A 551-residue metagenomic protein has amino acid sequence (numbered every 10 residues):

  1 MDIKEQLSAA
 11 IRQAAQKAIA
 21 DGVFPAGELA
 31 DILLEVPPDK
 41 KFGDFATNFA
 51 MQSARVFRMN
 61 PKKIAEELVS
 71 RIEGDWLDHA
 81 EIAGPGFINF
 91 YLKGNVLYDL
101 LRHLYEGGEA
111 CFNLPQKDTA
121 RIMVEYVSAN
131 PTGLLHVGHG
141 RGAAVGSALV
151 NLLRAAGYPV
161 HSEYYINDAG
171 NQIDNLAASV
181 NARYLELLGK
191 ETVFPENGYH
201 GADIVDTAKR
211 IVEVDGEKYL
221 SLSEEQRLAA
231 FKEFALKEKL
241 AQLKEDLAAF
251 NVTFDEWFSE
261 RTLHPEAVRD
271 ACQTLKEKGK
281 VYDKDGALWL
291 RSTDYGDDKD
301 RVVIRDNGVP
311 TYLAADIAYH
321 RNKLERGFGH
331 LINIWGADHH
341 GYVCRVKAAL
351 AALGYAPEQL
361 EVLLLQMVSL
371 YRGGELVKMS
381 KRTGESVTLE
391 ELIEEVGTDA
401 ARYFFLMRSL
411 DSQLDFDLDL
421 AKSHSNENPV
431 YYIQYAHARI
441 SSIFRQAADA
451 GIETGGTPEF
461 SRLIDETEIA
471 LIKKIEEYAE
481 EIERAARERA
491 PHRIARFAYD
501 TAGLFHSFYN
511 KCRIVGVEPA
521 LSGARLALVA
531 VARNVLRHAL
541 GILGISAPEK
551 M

Functional and structural regions predicted by a protein language model:
M1-Y98, Y105, E109-M551: Non-catalytic interaction-recognition regions
